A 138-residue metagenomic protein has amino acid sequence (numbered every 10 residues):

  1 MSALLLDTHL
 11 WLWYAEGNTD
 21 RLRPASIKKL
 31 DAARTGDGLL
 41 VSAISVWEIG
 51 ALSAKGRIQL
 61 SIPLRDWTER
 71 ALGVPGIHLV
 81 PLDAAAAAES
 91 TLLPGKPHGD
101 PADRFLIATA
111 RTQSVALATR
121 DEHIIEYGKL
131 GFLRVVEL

Functional and structural regions predicted by a protein language model:
M1-V41, K55-R70, K129, V136-L138: Short, well-structured N-terminal submotif of metal-dependent ribonuclease cores
A3, I107-L138: Acidic, PIN/NYN-like endoribonuclease modules and their adjacent C-terminal/linker elements
L5, L40-A43, P81, A118: Short aromatic/basic micro-patch
L10, S45-V46, A86, L106 (+1 more regions): Alpha-helix capping/helix-boundary segments
W13-A15, L52, E89-L93, Y127: Residues that scaffold the ATP/ADP-binding catalytic core of kinase and kinase-like folds
G36-G38, G76, S114, F132-L133: A generic structural signal for alpha->beta connector loops
I49: Phosphate/NTP-binding elements of NTP-utilizing enzymes
Q59-I62, G73-R120: Active-site neighborhoods of divalent-metal-dependent phosphate/nucleic-acid chemistry enzymes
